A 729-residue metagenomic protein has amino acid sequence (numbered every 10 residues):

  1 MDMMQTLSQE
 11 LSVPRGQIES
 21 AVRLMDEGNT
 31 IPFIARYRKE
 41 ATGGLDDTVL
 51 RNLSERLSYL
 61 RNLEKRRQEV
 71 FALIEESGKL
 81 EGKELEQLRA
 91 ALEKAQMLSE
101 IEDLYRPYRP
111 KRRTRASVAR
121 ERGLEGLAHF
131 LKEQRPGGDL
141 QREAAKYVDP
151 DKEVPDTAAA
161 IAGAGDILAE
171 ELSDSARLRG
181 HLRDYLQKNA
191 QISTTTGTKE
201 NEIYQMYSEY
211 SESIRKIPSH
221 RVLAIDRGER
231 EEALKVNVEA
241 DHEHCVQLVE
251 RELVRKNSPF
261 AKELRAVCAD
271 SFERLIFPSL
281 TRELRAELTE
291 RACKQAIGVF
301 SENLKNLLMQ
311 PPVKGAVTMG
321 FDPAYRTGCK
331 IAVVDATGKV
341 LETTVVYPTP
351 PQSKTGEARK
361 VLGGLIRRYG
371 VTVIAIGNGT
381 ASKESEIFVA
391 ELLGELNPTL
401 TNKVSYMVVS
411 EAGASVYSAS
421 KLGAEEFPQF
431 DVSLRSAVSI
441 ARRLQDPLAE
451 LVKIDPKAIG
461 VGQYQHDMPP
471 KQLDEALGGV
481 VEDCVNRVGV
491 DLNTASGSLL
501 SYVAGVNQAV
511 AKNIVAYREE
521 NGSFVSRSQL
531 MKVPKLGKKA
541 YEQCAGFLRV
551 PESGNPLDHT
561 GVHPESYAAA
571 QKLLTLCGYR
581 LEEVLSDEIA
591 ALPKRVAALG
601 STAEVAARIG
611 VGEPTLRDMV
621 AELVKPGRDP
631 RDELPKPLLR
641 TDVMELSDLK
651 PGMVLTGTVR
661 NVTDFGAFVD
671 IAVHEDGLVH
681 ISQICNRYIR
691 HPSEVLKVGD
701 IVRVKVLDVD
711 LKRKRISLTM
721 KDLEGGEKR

Functional and structural regions predicted by a protein language model:
M1-E19, D26: Generic start-of-chain signal for non-secretory N-termini
M3, E55-K79, E425-S523, K538 (+4 more regions): Long, highly charged, low-complexity intrinsically disordered interaction regions that mediate electrostatic DNA/RNA
P14-R15, E27-G28, L98, L124 (+19 more regions): Short flexible coil/turn linkers enriched for glycine and charged/polar residues that connect secondary-structure
F33, V49-N52, L63-G320, A324-Q429 (+1 more regions): Duplex nucleic acid-engaging cores and interfaces of nucleic-acid transaction enzymes
Y37-K39, K132, D241, P323 (+11 more regions): Short, ordered loop/turn segments at secondary-structure junctions
L73, I101-L104, G228-H242, R251-I276 (+3 more regions): Structured, non-catalytic alpha/beta "coupling" segments that mediate domain-domain communication and provide generic
D184-Q191, F321-Y325, G379-K383, V408-V416 (+5 more regions): A glycine-rich phosphate-binding loop feature that marks nucleotide/adenosyl-phosphate handling sites
V550-R729: Single-stranded RNA-binding regions, centering on S1/OB-family and related RNA-binding modules
